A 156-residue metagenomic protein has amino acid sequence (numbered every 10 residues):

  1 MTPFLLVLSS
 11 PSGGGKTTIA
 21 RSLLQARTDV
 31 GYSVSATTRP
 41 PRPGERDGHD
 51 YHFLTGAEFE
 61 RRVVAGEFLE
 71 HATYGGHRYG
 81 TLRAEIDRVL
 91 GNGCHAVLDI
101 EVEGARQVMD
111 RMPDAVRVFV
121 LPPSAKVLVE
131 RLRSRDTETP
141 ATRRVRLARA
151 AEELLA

Functional and structural regions predicted by a protein language model:
T2-L6: Pre-Walker A (Motif I) flank of P-loop NTPase domains
S9-P11: P-loop (Walker A) phosphate-binding loop of NTP-binding proteins
G14: ATP-binding Walker
T17: Walker A/P-loop
A20-R21: The feature captures the helix immediately C-terminal to the Walker
Q25-S33: Post-Walker A helix-loop "phosphate-sensing" segment adjacent to the P-loop in P-loop NTPases
S35-A96, V102-E103: ATP-dependent small-molecule kinase phosphotransfer cores that center on conserved nucleotide phosphate-binding segments
R39-R46, E67-L69, L90-H95, V102 (+1 more regions): A glycine- and Lys/Arg-enriched "phosphate-lid" helix/loop adjacent to the NTP-binding pocket of small-molecule kinases
